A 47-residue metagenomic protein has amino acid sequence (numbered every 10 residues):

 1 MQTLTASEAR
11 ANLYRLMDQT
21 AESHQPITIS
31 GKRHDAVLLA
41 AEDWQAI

Functional and structural regions predicted by a protein language model:
Q2-L4: Structural signal for short hydrophobic segments within the conserved structured cores of catalytic domains across
A6-E22: The conserved cystathionine-beta-synthase
P26-I47: Short, charge-rich, low-complexity interaction segments located in flexible loops at or near secondary-structure
